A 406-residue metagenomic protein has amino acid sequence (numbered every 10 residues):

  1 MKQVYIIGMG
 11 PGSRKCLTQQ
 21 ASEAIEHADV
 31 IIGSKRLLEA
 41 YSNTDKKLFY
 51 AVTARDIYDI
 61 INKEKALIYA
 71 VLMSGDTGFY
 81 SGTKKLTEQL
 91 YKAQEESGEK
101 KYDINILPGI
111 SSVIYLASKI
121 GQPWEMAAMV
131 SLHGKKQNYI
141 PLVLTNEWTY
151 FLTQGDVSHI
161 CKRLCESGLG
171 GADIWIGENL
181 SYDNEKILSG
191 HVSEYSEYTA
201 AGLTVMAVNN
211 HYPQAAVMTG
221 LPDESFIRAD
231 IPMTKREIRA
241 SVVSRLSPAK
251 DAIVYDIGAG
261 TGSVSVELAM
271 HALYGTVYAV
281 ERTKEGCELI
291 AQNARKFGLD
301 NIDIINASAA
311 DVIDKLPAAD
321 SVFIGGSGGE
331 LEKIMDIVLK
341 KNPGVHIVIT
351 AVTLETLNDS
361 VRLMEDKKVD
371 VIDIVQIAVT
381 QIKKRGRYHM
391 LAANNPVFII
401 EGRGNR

Functional and structural regions predicted by a protein language model:
M1-N105, I114, Y274-V277, E281 (+1 more regions): Class I S-adenosyl-L-methionine
K2-I6, Q19-Q20, A51, Y69 (+1 more regions): A contiguous loop/helix-start segment that scaffolds small-molecule binding in enzyme catalytic cores
G12-S13, Q19, G75-T145, A310-D311 (+2 more regions): Class I SAM-dependent methyltransferase SAM-binding "motif I" and its flanking Rossmann-like core
D251-G260: Conserved class I S-adenosyl-L-methionine
T261-L273: Conserved SAM-binding loop of SAM-dependent methyltransferases across substrates and taxa, primarily the Class I
M270-V277, K341-P343: Conserved S-adenosyl-L-methionine
I290-A291: Conserved SAM-binding loop
L339-A393: C-terminal substrate-binding/active-site "lid" region of AdoMet-derived donor-dependent transferases
